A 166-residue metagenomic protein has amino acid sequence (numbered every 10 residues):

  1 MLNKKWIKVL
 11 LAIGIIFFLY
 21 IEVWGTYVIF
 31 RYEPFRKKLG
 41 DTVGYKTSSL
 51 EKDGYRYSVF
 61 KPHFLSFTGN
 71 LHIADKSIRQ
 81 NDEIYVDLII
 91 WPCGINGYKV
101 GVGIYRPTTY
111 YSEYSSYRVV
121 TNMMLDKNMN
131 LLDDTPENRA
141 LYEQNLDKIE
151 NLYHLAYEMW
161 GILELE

Functional and structural regions predicted by a protein language model:
M1-Y20: N-terminal Sec-pathway targeting helices
K4, T47-Y57, A74-S77, D133-Q144 (+1 more regions): Short, structured coil/loop segments at alpha-helix boundaries
F18-G101: N-terminal export/targeting and maturation segments
K76-D133: Structured, soluble extracytoplasmic/luminal domains of envelope-associated proteins
M124-E166: C-terminal partner/receptor-binding element of secreted or periplasmic proteins
